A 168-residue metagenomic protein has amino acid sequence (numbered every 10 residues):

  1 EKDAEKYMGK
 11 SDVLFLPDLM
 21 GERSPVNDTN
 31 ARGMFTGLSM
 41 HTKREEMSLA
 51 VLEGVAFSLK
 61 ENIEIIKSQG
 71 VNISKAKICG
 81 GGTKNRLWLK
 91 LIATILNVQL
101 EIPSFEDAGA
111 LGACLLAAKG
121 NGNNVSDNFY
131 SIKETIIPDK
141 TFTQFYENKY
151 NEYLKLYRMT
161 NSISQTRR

Functional and structural regions predicted by a protein language model:
E1-R168: Glycine/Thr-rich phosphate-binding loops that ligate phosphate moieties of nucleotide and other phosphorylated ligands
